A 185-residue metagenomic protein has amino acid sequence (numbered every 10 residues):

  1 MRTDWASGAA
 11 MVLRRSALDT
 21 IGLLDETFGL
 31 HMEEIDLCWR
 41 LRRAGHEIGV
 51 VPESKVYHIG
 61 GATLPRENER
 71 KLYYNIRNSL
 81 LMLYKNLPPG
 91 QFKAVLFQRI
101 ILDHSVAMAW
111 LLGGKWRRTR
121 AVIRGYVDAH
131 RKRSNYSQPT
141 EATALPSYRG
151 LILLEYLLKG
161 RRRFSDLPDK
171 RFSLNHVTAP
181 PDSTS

Functional and structural regions predicted by a protein language model:
M1-T3, K71-L72: Short Gly/Pro-enriched turn/cap motifs at secondary-structure boundaries
D4-K55: A short, conserved alpha-helix in the catalytic core of glycosyltransferases
R14, M32-E33, K71, A94-V95 (+1 more regions): Residue-level detector of alpha-helical recognition elements and their boundaries
D25, P88, T140-E141: Generic structural signal for alpha-helix starts
A44, I48-N135, L145-I152: Active-site-adjacent helix/loop segment of glycosyltransferases that harbors family-specific signature motifs
R124-S185: Membrane-interface aromatic/basic loop that binds lipid-linked glycans or pyrophosphate carriers, typified by
